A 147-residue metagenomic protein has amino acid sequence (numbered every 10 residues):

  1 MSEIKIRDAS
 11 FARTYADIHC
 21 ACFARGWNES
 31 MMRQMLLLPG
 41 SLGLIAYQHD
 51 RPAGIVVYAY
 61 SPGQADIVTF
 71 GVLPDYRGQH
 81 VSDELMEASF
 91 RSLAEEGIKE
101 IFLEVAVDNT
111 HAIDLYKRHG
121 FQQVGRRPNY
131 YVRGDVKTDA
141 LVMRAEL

Functional and structural regions predicted by a protein language model:
M1, V68, K99-I101, D139: Short amphipathic alpha-helical segments
E3-R77, M86-A88, S92, E96 (+2 more regions): Acetyl-CoA-dependent GNAT
G43, K117-R118, D139-L141: Short low-complexity, flexible loop/linker segments enriched in glycine and/or proline with clustered acidic
T69, L73-E87, A94-E96, E100 (+3 more regions): Conserved glycine-rich acetyl-CoA-binding loop
K99, A106-T110, N129-L147: C-terminal "cap" of GNAT-fold acetyltransferases
R126: Conserved S-adenosyl-L-methionine
